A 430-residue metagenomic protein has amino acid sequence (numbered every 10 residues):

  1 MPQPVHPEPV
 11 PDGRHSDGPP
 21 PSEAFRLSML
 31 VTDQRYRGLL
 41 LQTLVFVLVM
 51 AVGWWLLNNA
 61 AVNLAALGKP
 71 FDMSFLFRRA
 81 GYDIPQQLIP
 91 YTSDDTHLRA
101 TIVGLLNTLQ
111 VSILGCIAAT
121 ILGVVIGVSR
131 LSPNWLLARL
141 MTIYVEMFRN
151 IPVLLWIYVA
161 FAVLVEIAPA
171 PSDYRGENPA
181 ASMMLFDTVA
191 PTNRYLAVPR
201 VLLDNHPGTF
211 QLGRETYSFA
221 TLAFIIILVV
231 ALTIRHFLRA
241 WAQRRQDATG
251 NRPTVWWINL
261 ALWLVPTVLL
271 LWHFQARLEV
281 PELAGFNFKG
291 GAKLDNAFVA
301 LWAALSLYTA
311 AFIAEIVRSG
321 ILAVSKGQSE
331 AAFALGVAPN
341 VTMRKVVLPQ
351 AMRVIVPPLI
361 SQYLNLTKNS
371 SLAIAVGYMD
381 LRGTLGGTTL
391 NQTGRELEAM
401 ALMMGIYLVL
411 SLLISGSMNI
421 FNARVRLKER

Functional and structural regions predicted by a protein language model:
P2-R430: Transmembrane alpha-helices and adjacent helix-loop boundaries
